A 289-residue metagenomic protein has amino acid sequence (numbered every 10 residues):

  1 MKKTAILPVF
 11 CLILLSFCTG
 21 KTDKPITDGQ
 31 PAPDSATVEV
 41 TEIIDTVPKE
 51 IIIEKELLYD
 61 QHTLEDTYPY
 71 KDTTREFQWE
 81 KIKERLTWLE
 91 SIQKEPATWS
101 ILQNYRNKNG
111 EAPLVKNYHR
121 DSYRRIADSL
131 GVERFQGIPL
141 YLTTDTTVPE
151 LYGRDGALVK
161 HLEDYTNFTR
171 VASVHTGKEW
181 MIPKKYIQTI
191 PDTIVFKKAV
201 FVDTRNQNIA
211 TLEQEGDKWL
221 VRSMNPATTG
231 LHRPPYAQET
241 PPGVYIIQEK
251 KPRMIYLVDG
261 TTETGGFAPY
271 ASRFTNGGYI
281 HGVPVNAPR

Functional and structural regions predicted by a protein language model:
M1-T4, S122, I126-D128: Positively charged n-region of N-terminal signal peptides that target proteins for export
A5-F10: Sec-dependent signal peptide hydrophobic core
L15-F17: C-terminal motif of bacterial Sec signal peptides marking the signal peptidase cleavage site
T19-K21: Bacterial signal peptide processing site
G29-K116, E150-Q188: SH3/SH3-like beta-barrel superfamily modules
E133-D145: Short, structured beta-strand/loop micro-motifs enriched in basic residues and often containing a Trp
T147-Y152, Y236-A237: Short, surface-exposed secondary-structure edge patches
D164, P183-R289: Gly/Pro-biased beta-strand-loop elements
